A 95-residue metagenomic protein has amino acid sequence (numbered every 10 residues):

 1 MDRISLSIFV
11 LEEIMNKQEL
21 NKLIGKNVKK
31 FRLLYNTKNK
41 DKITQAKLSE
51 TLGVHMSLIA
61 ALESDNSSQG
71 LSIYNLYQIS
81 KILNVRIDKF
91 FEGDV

Functional and structural regions predicted by a protein language model:
D2-D41: A short, Lys/Arg-rich alpha-helix, primarily the initiator
N27, T44, S72-N75, R86: Residues that mark the N-terminal boundary/hinge immediately upstream of a DNA-recognition element
R32, S49, S80: The alpha-helix within a helix-turn-helix
K38-L62: Short alpha-helical DNA-recognition segment
N39, N66-Q78: Short, basic-rich loop-to-helix N-cap that marks the start of a DNA-contacting helix
L58, G70, K89: Residues in the helix-turn-helix
N84-V95: Short C-terminal boundary/hinge segments that cap the last helix of small helical domains
